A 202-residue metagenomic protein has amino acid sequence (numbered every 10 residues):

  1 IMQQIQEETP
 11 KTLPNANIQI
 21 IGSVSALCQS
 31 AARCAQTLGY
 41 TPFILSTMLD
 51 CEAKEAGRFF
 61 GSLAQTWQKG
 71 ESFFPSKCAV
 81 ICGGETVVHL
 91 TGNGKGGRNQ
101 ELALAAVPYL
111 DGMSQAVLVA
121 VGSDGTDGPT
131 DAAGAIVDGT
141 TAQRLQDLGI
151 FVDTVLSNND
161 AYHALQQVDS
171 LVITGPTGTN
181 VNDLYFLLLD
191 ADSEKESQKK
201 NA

Functional and structural regions predicted by a protein language model:
I1-E8, L38-M48, K69-A79, S114-V121 (+1 more regions): Flexible, glycine/charged-enriched surface loops at secondary-structure junctions
I1-L63: Accessory alpha-helical/coil subdomains and C-terminal extensions that flank or cap enzyme catalytic cores
T9, A31-G39, F60, A64-E71 (+4 more regions): Structural signal for hydrophobic packing residues in well-ordered secondary-structure cores of soluble enzyme domains
I18-Q19, S46-K54, A79-T91, S123-D127: A short beta-alpha structural unit
C28-A32, Q36, K54-G61, Q65 (+4 more regions): Predominant activation on well-ordered alpha-helical scaffold segments within soluble catalytic domains
A53-L63, K69, V88-L102, G128-I136: Short glycine/threonine-rich loop-to-helix capping motif typified by GTGT followed within a few residues by an Asp-Pro
S76-Q115: Conserved mixed alpha/beta catalytic, RNA-binding, or beta-rich assembly cores of soluble enzyme, regulatory
A105-E196, N201-A202: Internal helix-turn-beta structural module
